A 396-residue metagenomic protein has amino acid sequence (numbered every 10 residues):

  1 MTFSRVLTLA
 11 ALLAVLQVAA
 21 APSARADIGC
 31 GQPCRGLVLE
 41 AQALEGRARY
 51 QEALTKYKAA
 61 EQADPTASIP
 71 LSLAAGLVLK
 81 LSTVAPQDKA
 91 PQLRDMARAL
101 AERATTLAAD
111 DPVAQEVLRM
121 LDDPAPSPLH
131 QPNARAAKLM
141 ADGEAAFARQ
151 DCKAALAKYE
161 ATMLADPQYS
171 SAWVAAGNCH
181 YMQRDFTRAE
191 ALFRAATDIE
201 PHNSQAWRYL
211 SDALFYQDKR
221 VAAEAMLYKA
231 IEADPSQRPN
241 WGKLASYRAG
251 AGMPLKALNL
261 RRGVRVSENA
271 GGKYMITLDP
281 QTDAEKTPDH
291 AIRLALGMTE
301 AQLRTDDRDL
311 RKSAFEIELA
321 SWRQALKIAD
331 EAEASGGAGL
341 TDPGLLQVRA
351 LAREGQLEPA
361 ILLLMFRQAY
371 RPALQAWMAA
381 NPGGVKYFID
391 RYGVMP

Functional and structural regions predicted by a protein language model:
P33-R35, S68-I69, P112-V113, A136 (+3 more regions): Helix-start (N-cap) detector for alpha-helical repeat units in TPR-like alpha-solenoids, especially tetratricopeptide
Q42, G76, K80-T83, M120 (+4 more regions): Residue-level recognition of tetratricopeptide repeat
A63, L107, A165, I199-E200 (+1 more regions): Structural marker of alpha-solenoid helical repeat scaffolds
S72-A74, E116-V117, A141, A175 (+2 more regions): Canonical tetratricopeptide repeat
K80-A90, L121-A136, Y247-Y274: Alpha-helical linker/edge segments of TPR/alpha-solenoid repeat scaffolds and analogous pre-/post-domain helices
E224, Y228, E232, G242-P396: Eukaryotic alpha-helical solenoid repeat scaffolds
